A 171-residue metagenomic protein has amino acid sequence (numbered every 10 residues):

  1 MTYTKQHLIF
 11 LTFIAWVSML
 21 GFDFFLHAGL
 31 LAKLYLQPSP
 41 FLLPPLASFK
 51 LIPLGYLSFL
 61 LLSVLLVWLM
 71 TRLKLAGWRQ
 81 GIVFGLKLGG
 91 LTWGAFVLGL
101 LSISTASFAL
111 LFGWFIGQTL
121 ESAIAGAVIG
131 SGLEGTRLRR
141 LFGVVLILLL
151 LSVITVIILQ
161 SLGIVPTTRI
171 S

Functional and structural regions predicted by a protein language model:
M1-S171: Juxtamembrane/disordered regions of integral membrane proteins
